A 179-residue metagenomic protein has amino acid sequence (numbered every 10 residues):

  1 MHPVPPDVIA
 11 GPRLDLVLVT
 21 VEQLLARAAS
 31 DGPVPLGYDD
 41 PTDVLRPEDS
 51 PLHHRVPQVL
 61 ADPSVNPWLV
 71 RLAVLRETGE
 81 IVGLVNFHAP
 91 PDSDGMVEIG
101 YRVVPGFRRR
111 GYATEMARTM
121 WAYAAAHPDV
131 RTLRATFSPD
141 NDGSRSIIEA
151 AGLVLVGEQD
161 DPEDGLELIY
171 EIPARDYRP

Functional and structural regions predicted by a protein language model:
M1-E98, R102-G106, T119-Y123, H127 (+2 more regions): GNAT-family acyltransferases
M96, R134-A135: Short, surface-exposed beta-strand segments enriched in small/polar/acidic residues
G111-T114: Glycine-rich acyl-CoA binding loop
M116, L133-R134, G157: A generic structural-conservation signal
A135-R145: Conserved beta-strand-loop-alpha-helix junction that forms the acyl-donor binding cleft
I148: Conserved active-site tyrosine of GNAT-family acetyltransferases
